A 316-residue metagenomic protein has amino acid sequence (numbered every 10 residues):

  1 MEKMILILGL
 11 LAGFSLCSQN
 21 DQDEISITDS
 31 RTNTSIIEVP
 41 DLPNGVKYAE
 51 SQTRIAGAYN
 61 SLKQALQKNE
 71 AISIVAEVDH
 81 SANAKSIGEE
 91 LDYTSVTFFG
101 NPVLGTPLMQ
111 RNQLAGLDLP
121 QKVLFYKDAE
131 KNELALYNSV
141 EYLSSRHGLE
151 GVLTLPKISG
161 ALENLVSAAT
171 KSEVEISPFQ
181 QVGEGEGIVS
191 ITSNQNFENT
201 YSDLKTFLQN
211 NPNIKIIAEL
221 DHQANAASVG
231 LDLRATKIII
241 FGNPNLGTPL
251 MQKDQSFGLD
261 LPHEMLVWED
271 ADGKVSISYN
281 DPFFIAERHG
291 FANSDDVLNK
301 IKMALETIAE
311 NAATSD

Functional and structural regions predicted by a protein language model:
M4-G13: Sec-dependent N-terminal signal peptides
S15-S18: C-terminal motif of bacterial Sec signal peptides marking the signal peptidase cleavage site
D21-E24, N33, Q67-Q113, L117-D118 (+2 more regions): Ser/Thr-rich, low-complexity intrinsically disordered terminal regions
I25-V78, N83, V174-P212: Terminal, regulation- and interaction-focused segments at domain boundaries
N44-T53, S144-L153, V189-N194, E287-S294: Second-shell loop/turn segments in exported
A58, L62, H80, L104-G105 (+7 more regions): Stable alpha-helical elements in mature extracytoplasmic
K122-G148, E264-F291: Beta-strand/loop substructures that line and gate deep hydrophobic ligand-binding cavities in soluble
S145-I176, H289-D316: Well-ordered alpha/beta subsegment
